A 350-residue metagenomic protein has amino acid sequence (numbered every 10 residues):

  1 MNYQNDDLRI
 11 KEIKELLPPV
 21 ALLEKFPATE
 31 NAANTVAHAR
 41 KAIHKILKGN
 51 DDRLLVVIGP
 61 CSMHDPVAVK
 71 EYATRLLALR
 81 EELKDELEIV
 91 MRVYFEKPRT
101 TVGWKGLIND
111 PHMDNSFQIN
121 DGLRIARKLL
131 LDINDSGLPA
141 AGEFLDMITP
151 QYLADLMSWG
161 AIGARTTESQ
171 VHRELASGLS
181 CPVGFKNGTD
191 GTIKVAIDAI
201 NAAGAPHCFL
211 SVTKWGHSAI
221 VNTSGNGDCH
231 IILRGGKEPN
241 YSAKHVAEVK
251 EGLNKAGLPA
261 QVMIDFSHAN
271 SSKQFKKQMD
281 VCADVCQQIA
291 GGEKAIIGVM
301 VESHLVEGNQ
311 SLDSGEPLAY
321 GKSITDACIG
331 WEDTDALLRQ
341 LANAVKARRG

Functional and structural regions predicted by a protein language model:
N2-D6, A73, E86-Y241, H245-V246 (+8 more regions): Active-site-facing alpha/beta catalytic cores
L8-K48: N- or domain-start disorder-to-order transition segments that initiate the globular core
P18-P27, T223-G235, L318: Gly-rich Lys/Arg/Thr-decorated short loops/hinges at beta-loop-alpha junctions or inter-strand turns that position
L55-A68, D326: Conserved phosphate/anionic-ligand binding catalytic regions in large, soluble enzymes, centered on
G59, I264, G330: Conserved, mostly hydrophobic/aromatic
L233-G236, N240, E248-M263: A contiguous, surface-oriented mixed alpha/beta subdomain in the mid-to-C-terminal portion of proteins that forms
H304-A347: Internal helix-turn-beta structural module
